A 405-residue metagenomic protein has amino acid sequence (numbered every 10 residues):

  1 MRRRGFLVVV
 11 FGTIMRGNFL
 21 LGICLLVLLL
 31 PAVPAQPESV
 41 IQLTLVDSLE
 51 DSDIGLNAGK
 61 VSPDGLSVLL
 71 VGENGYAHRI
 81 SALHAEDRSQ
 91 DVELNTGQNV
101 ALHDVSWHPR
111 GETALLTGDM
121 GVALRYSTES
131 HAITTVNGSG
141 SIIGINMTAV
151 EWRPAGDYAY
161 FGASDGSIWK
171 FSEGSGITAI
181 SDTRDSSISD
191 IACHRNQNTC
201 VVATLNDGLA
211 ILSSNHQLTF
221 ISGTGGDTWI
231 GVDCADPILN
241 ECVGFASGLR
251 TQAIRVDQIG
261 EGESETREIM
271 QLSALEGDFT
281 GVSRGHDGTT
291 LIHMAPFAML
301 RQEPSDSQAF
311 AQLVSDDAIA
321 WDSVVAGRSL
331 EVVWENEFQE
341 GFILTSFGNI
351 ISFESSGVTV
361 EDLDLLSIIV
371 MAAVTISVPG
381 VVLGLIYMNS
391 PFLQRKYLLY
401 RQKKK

Functional and structural regions predicted by a protein language model:
M1-M15: N-terminal secretory signal peptides that target proteins for export/translocation
R16-L21: Classical eukaryotic N-terminal signal peptides for Sec-dependent ER targeting/secretion, especially the positively
G22-P31: Bacterial N-terminal signal peptides
A35-K405: Residue-level hotspots at or immediately adjacent to binding/recognition sites across diverse folds
